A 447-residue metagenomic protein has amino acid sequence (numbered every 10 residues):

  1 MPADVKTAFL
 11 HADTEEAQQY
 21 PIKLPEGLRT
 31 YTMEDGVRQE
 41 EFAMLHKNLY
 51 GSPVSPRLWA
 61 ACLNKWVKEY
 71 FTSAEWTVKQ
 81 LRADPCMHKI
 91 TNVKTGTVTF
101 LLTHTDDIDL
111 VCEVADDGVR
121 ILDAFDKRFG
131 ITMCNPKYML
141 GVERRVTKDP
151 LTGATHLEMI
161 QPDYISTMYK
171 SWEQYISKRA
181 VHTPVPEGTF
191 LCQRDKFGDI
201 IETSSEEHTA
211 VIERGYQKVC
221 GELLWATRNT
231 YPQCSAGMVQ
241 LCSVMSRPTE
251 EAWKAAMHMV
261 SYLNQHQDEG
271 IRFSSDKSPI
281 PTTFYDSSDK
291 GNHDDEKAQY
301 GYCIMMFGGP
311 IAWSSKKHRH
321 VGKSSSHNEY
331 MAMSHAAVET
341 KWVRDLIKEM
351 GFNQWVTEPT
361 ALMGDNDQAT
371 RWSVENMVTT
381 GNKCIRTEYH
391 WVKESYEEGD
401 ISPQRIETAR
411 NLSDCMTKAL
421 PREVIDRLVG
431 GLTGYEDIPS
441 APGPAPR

Functional and structural regions predicted by a protein language model:
M1, T103, P281-T283, L362-M363: Residue-level marker for buried hydrophobic side chains located in beta-strands that build the well-ordered beta-sheet
M1-A17, V37-A124, R128, D163-I165 (+3 more regions): Conserved pre-motif C helix in the palm subdomain of viral-like polymerases
K6-A43, A61, T91-V93, S177-I200 (+1 more regions): Reverse-transcriptase-like RNA-dependent polymerase core
L45, P53, C134-E269, E407 (+1 more regions): C-terminal reverse transcriptase regions that engage the nucleic-acid substrate
A74-A83, D109-S166, N264-E269, M350 (+2 more regions): Polymerase palm active-site segment centered on the conserved acidic dipeptide of motif C
K79-C86, M133-R145, A180-H182, V239 (+3 more regions): Acidic carboxylate-rich catalytic motifs and surrounding loops in phosphoryl-/glycosyl-chemistry enzymes
V244, I280, R319-R447: RNase H-like nuclease module associated with reverse transcription
S261-S287, V356: Structured nucleic-acid-interacting core domains from mobile-element enzymes and related host factors, especially RNase
